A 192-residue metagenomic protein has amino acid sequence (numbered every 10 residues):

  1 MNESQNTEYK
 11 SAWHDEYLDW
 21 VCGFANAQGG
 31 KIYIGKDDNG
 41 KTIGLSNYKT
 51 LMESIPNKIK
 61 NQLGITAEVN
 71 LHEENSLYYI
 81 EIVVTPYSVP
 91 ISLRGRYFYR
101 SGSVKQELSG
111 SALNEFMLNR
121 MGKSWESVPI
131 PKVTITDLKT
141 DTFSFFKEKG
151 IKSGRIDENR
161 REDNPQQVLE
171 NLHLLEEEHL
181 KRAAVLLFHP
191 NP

Functional and structural regions predicted by a protein language model:
M1-P192: Conserved N-terminal catalytic/coupling substructures associated with nucleotide/phosphate chemistry
